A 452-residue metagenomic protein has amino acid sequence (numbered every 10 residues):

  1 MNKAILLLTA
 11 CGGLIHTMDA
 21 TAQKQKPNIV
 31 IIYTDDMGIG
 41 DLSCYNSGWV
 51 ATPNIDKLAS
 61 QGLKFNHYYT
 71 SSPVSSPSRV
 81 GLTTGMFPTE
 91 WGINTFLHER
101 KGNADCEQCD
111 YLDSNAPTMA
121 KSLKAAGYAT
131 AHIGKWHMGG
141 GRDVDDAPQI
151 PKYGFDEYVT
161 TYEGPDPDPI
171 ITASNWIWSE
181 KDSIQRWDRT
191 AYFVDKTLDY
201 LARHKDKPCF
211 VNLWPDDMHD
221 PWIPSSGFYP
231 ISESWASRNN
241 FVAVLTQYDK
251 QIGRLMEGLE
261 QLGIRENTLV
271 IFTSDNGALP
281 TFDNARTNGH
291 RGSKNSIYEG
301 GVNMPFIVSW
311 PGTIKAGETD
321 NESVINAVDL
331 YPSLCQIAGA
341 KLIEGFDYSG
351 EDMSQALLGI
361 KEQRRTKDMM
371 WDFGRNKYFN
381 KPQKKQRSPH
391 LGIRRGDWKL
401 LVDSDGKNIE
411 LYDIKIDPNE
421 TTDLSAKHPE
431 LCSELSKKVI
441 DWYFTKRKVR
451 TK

Functional and structural regions predicted by a protein language model:
M1-Q25: Bacterial Sec-dependent N-terminal signal peptides
I29, D35, L123, K135 (+5 more regions): A short aromatic-rich beta-strand->coil structural motif
I31, I39-T118, S122-Y128, R142 (+2 more regions): Active-site segment of extracytoplasmic enzymes that catalyze sulfate/phosphate-ester chemistry
C44-W49, K64-M86, N94-F96, H132-D143 (+6 more regions): Short, solvent-exposed turn/loop segments enriched in Gly/Ser/Thr/Pro and often Arg
S47-T52, Y69-V74, C106-P117, I184-F193 (+7 more regions): A short beta-strand-to-alpha-helix junction
T95-A129, W136-V211, P215-Y229, V242 (+1 more regions): Formylglycine-dependent
D143-G154, P221-P224, S234, E257-T313 (+1 more regions): Histidine-centered active-site microenvironments of extracellular/periplasmic hydrolases and transferases
A278-I297, I314-S323, V328-I414, T445-K446: C-terminal cap/loop subdomain of S1 sulfatases and analogous C-terminal strand-loop tails that border
